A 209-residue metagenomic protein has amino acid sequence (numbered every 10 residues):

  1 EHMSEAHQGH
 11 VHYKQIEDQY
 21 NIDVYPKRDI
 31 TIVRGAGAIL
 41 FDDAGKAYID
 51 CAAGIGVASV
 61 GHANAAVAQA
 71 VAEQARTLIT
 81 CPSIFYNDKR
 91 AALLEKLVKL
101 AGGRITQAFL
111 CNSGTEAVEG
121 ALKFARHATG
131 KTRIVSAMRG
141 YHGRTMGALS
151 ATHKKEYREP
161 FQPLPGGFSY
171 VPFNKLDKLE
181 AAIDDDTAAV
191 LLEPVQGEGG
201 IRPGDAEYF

Functional and structural regions predicted by a protein language model:
M3-A36, P172: Active-site-adjacent loop/helix segments that line or gate small-molecule/cofactor pockets in enzymes
D29-D50: Active-site and channel-lining beta-strand-loop segments that bind or position nucleotide-derived/phosphorylated
A47-V135: Glycine-rich loop-to-alpha-helix module at the N-terminal edge of alpha/beta enzyme cores
V57-S59, Y86, K178, G197-I201: Short, small-residue-enriched loops and turns at beta-alpha junctions that line or gate enzyme active sites
E95-A189, E198: PLP-dependent aspartate aminotransferase-fold enzymes
A181, V195-F209: Active-site core of PLP-dependent enzymes with the aminotransferase class I/II
